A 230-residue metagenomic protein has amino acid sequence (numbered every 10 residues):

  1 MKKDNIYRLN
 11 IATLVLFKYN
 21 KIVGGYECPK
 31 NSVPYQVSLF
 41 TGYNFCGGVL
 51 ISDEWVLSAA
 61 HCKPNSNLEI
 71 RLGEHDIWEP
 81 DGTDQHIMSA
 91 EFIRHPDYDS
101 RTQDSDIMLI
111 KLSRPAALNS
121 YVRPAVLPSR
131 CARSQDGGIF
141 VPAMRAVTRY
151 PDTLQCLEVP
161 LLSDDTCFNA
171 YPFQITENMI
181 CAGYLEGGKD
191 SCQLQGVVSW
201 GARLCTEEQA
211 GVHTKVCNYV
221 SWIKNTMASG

Functional and structural regions predicted by a protein language model:
M1-L57, L68-E74, E79-P80: Protease-domain processing segments flanking chymotrypsin-fold serine proteases, especially trypsin-like
M1-N31, A116-S120, A125, A132-F140 (+2 more regions): Extracellular/luminal ectodomains of metazoan preproproteins built from arrays of small disulfide-bonded modules
K18-I22, Q36-F40, G138-G230: Extracellular trypsin-like serine protease catalytic domains
C28-S32, L50, P64, S100-Q103 (+3 more regions): Extracellular/periplasmic catalytic domains that process cell-envelope and extracellular macromolecules
Q36, W55-L57, D84, I107-L109 (+2 more regions): Conserved hydrophobic/aromatic beta-strand scaffold that supports enzyme active sites
V56-A59, K63-S100, L157-E158, D164-T166: Conserved H-D interstitial segment of serine endopeptidase catalytic domains
E69, G73, E91, P115 (+7 more regions): Alpha-helical recognition domains of nuclear gene-regulatory proteins
D81, I93-D99, P115-P151: Active-site substrate-binding loop(s) of clan PA
